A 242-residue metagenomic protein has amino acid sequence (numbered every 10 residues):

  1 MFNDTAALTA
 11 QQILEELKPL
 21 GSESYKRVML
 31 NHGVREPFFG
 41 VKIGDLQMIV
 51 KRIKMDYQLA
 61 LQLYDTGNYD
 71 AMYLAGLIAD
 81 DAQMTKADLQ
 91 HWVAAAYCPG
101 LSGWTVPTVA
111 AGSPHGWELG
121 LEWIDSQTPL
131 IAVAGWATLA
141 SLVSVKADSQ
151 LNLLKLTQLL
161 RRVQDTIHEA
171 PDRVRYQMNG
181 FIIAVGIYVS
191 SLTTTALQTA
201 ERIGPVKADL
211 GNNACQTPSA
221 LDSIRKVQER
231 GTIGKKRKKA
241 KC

Functional and structural regions predicted by a protein language model:
M1-C242: Alpha-helical scaffold domains
